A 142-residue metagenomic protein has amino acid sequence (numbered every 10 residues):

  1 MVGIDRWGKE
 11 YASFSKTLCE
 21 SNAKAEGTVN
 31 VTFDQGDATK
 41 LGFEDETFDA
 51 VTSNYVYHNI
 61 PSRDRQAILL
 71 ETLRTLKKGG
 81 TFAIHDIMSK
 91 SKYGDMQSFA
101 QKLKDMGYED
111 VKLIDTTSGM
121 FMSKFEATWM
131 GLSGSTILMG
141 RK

Functional and structural regions predicted by a protein language model:
M1-K40: Class I SAM-dependent methyltransferase SAM/SAH-binding core
V2, G79-D86: Conserved beta-strand signature within the Rossmann-like core of class I S-adenosyl-L-methionine
K9, A83-D105: Conserved class I S-adenosyl-L-methionine
Q35, Y108-M122: Conserved S-adenosyl-L-methionine
G36-V51: A short acidic, Gly/Pro-enriched loop at the edge of an enzyme's catalytic core that lines a small-molecule cofactor
D49-R63: A short SAM/SAH-binding and catalytic strip from SAM-dependent methyltransferases
Q66-K78: A short glycine-rich, Lys/Arg-flanked "PGG" loop and its adjoining helix->strand segment in the class I
M106-G107, M120-K142: Core SAM-dependent methyltransferase catalytic element
